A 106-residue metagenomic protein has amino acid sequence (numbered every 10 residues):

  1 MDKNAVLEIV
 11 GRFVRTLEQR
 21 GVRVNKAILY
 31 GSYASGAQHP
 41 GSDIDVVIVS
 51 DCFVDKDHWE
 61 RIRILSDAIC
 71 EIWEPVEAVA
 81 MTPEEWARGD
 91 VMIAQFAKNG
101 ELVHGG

Functional and structural regions predicted by a protein language model:
M1-N25, S35-P40, D51-G106: Catalytic core of pol beta-like nucleotidyltransferases
S32: P-loop (Walker A) phosphate-binding loop of NTP-binding proteins
D45-I48: Short beta-strand->loop micro-motif that forms the acidic, two-metal-ion catalytic signature in nucleotide-processing
